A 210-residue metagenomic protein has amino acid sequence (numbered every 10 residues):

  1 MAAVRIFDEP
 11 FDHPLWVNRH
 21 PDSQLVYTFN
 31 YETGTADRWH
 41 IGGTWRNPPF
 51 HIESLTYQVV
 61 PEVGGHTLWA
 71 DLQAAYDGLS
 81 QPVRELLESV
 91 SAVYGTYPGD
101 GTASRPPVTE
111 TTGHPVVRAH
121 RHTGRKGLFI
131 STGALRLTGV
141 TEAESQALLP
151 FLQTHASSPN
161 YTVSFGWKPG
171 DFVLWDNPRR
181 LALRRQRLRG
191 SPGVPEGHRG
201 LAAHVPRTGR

Functional and structural regions predicted by a protein language model:
M1-L174, P178-R210: Non-heme Fe(II) oxygenase catalytic core, chiefly the N-lobe of the double-stranded beta-helix
